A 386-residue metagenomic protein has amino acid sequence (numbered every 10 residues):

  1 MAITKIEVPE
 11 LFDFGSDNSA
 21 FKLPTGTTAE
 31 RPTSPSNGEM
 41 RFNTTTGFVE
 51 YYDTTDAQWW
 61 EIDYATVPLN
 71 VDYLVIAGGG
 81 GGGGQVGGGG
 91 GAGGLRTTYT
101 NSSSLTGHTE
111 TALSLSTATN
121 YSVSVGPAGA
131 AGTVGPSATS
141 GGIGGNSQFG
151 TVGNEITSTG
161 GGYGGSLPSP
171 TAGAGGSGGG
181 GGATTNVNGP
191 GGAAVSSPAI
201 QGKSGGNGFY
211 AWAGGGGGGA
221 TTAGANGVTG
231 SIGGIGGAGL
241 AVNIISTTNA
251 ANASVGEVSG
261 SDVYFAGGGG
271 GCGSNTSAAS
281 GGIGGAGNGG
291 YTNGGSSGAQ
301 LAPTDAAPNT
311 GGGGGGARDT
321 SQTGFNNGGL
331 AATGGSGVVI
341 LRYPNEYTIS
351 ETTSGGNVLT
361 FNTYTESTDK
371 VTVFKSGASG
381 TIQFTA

Functional and structural regions predicted by a protein language model:
M1, D63-L69, T365-S367: Extreme N-terminus of proteins, especially the signal/transit-peptide cleavage junction and the first residues
T4-T46: Extracellular/surface-exposed low-complexity repeats and stalk/linker segments enriched in Gly/Pro and small polar
K5-I6, F14-G15, S34, N43 (+6 more regions): Residue-level signal for WD-repeat beta-propeller blades
K5-V8, D13-F14, L23, Y51 (+4 more regions): Extracellular beta-strand solenoids
D17-A29, T45-T55, L301-S321: Right-handed beta-helix
M40-A65, G273-G282, I349, G380-F384: Short, surface-exposed terminal/edge motifs of secreted or surface/virion proteins that either
N70-A386: Low-complexity, glycine/proline-biased repetitive segments and flexible coils/loops
